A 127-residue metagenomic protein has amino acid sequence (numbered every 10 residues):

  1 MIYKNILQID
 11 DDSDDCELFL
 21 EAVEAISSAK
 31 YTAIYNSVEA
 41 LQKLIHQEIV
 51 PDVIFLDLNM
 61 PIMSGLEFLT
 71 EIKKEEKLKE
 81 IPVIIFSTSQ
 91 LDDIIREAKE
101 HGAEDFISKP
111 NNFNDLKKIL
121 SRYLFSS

Functional and structural regions predicted by a protein language model:
Y3-D14, F19-V23, I54: Conserved acidic segment of CheY-like receiver
A33-Q42, G65: Helix N-cap/capping motif at the beta->alpha junctions
Q42, L66-K79: Short amphipathic alpha-helix used as the core "switch/output" element in two-component signaling
D57: Active-site residues of response regulator receiver
M60: Receiver (REC) domain active-site loop signature in two-component systems and cognate sites in sensor histidine kinases
E67, Q90-I107, K118: Alpha4 helix (beta4-alpha4-beta5 surface) of REC/receiver domains from two-component response regulators
N111-S121: C-terminal output helix
